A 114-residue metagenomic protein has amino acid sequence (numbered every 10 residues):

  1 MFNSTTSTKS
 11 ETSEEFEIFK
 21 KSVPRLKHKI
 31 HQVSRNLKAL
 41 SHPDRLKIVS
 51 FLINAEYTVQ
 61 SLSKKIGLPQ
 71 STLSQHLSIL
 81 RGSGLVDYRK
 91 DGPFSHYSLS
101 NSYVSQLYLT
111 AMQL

Functional and structural regions predicted by a protein language model:
M1-L40, A111: N-terminal leader segment of winged-helix/HTH proteins
S10-T12, S71, H76: Intrinsic disorder/low-complexity segments enriched in polar/small residues
K21, H96-L114: Conserved segment of winged-helix/HTH DNA-binding domains
R25, H31-T72, S95-Y103: N-terminal helix-turn-helix DNA-binding core of bacterial DNA-binding proteins
V49, L77-S78: Short, hydrophobic-biased segments on the C-terminal half of alpha helices that form "recognition helices"
K64, Q75, R81-G82: Alpha-helical residues within the helix-turn-helix
R81-D91, S98: Beta-hairpin "wing" of winged helix-turn-helix
